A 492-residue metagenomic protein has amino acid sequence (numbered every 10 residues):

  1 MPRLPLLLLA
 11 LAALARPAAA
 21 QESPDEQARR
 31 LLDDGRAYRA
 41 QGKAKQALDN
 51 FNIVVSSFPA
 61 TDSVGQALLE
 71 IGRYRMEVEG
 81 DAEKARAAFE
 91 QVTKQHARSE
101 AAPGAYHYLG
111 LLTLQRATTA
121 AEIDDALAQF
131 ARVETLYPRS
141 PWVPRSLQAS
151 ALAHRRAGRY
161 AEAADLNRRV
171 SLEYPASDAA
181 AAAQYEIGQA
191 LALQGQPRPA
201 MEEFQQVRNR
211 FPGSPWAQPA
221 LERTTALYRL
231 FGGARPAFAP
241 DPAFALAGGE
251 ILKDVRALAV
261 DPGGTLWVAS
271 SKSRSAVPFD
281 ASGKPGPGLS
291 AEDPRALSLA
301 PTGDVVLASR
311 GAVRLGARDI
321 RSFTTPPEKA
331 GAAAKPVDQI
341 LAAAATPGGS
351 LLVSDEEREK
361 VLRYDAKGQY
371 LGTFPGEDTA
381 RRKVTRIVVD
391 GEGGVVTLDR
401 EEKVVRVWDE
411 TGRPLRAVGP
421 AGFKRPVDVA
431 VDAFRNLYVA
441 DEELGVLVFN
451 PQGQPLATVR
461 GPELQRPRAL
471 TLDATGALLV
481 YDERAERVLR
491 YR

Functional and structural regions predicted by a protein language model:
M1-A20: Sec-dependent N-terminal signal peptides of Gram-negative exported proteins
A18-A296, A300-V306, R310-G311, A317-L341 (+3 more regions): Acidic, polar-rich low-complexity tracts and alpha-helical solenoid repeat scaffolds
